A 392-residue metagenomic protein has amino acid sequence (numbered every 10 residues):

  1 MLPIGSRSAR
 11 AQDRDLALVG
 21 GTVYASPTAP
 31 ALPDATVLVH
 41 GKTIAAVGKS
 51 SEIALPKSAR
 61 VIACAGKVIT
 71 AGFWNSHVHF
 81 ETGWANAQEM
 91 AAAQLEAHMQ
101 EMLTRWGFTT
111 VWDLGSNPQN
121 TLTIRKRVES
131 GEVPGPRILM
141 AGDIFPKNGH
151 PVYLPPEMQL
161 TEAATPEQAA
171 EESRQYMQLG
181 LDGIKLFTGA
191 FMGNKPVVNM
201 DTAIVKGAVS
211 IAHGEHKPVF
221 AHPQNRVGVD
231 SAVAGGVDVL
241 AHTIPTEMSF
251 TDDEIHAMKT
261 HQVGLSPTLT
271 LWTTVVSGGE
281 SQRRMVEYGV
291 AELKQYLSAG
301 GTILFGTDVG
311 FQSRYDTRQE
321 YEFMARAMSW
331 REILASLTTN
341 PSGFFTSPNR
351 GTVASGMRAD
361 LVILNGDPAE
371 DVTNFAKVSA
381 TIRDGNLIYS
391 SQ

Functional and structural regions predicted by a protein language model:
R14, V23, T28-T70: Histidine-rich, glycine-flanked metal-binding segment
G20, N75-E81, H213, H222 (+1 more regions): Histidine-centered divalent metal-coordination motifs
K67-R127, N148-V152, A203, A234-G235: Metal-associated gating/positioning segment near the N- to mid-region
E81-Q94, Y153-E171, P218-F220: Active-site mouth loops of central-metabolism enzymes
H98-N120, G135-D143, L181-F191, P218 (+3 more regions): Divalent metal-dependent hydrolysis catalytic cores, especially in the metallo-beta-lactamase
N148, F191-E287, A299, L304 (+3 more regions): Active-site core of metal-dependent hydrolases
V152-S210: Active-site gating/metal-coordination segments in enzymes
M285-P368: His/Asp/Glu-enriched, well-ordered alpha-helical/loop segment that forms or immediately abuts the divalent-metal
